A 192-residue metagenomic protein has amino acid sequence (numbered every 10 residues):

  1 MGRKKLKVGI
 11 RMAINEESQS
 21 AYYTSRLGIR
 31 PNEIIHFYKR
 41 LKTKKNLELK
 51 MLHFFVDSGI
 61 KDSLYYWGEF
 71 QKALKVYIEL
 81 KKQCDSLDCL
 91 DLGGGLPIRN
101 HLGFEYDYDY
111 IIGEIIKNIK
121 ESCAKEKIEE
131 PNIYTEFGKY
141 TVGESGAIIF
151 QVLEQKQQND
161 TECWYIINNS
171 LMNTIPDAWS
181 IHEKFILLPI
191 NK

Functional and structural regions predicted by a protein language model:
M1-C89, I98, N118, C123 (+1 more regions): Active-site-proximal beta-alpha core segment in soluble small-molecule metabolic enzymes
E16-T24, N100-F104, K156-D160, P189-N191: Generic structural signal for short, solvent-exposed loop/turn connectors between secondary structure elements
D57, G95, G138: An acidic- and aromatic-residue-enriched active-site/binding cleft used to recognize and process polar
D62-G68, R99-I111, V142-K156: Short glycine/threonine-rich loop-to-helix capping motif typified by GTGT followed within a few residues by an Asp-Pro
Y106-C123: Glycine-rich and small/hydrophobic secondary-structure elements
E114, I128-K192: Charged (often Lys/Glu-rich) extended helix/loop segments that serve as interaction or gating elements
